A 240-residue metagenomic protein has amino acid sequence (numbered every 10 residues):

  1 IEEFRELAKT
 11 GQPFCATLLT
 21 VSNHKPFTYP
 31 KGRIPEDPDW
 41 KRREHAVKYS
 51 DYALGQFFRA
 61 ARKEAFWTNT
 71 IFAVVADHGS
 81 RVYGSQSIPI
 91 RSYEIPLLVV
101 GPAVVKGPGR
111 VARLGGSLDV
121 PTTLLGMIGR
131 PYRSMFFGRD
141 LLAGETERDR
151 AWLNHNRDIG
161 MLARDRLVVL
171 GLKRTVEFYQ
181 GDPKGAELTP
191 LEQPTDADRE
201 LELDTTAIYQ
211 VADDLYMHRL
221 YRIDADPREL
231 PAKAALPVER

Functional and structural regions predicted by a protein language model:
I1-R240: Solvent-exposed soluble domains appended to multi-pass membrane proteins
